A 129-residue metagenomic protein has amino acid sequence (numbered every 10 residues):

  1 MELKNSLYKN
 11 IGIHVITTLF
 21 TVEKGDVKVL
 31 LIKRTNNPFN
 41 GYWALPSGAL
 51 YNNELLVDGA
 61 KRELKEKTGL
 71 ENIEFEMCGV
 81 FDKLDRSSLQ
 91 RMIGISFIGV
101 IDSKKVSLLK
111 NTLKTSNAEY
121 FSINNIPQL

Functional and structural regions predicted by a protein language model:
M1-E2, D82: Short structured motifs
E2-A44, V57, N72: N-terminal strand-loop-strand
A44, M77-C78: General secondary-structure edge motif
L50-E74, V80-L129: Unchanged
